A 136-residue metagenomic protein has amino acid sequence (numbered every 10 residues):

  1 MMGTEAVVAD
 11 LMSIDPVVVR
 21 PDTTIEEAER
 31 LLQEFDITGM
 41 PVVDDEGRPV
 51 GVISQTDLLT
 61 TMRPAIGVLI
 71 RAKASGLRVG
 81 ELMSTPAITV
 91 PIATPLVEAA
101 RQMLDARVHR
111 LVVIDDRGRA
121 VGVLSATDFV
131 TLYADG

Functional and structural regions predicted by a protein language model:
M1-D15, S54-T89, P95-V108, A120 (+1 more regions): Tandem CBS (Bateman) regulatory domains
V19-D36, V43, T89-R107, I114-D115 (+1 more regions): The conserved cystathionine-beta-synthase
L32-F35, M40-T56, M103, L111-T127: A glycine-centered beta-loop-beta connector
